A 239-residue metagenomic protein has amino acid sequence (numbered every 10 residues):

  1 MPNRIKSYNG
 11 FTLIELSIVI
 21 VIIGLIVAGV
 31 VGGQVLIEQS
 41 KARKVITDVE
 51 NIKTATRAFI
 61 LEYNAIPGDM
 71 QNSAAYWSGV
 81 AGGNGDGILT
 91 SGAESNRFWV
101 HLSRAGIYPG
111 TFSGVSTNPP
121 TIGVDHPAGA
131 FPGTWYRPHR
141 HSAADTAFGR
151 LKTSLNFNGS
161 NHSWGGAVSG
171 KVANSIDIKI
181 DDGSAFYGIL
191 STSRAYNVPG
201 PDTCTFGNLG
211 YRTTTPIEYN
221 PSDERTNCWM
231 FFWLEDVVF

Functional and structural regions predicted by a protein language model:
M1-F11: N-terminal leader/signal peptides at the extreme start of proteins
L16, I20-S40: C-terminal juxtamembrane segment of a hydrophobic transmembrane alpha-helix
E38-I52: Membrane-proximal amphipathic alpha-helices that sit immediately adjacent to an N-terminal transmembrane/signal-anchor
E50, T54-A74, I107-T111, D182-A185: Alpha-helix exit/C-cap motif
F59-H101, G114-S116: Short, glycine/small-hydrophobic-rich surface segments
P67-G68, G110-P119, G188-S193: Surface-exposed patches in mature extracellular/periplasmic domains of secreted proteins
S95, W99-N161, S169: A sequence-level detector for low-complexity, Ser/Thr- and acidic-rich stretches
G165-S169, S175-F239: C-terminal functional modules
